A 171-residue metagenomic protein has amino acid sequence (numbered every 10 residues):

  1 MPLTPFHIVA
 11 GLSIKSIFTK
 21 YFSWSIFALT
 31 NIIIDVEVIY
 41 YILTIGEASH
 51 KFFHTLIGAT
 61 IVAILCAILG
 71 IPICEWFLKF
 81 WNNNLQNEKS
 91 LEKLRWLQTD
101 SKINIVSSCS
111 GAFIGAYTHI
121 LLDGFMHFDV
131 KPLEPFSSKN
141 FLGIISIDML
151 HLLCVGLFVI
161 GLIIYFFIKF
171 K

Functional and structural regions predicted by a protein language model:
M1-K171: N-terminal membrane-targeting hydrophobic helices
